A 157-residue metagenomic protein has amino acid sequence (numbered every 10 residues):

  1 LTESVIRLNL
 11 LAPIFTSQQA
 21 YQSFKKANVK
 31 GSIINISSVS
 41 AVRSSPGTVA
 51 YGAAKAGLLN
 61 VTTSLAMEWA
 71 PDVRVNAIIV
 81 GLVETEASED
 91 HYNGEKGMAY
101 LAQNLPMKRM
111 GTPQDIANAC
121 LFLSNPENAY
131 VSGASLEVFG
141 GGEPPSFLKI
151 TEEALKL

Functional and structural regions predicted by a protein language model:
L1-I14, I34, L58, M107: Catalytic Tyr-X3-Lys loop
S17, A54, T62: Active-site helix of classical SDR
Q22, A66-P71, A129: Alpha-helical segment proximal to the catalytic Tyr-Lys
S38: Residue(s) in the substrate-gating loop at a strand-loop-helix junction that position the organic substrate next
R43, L121, S132-L157: Short C-terminal tail/terminal secondary-structure segment of NAD(P)H-dependent dehydrogenase/reductase domains
R43-G52, S64: Active-site loop-to-helix junction immediately N-terminal to the catalytic Tyr of the SDR YXXXK motif in Rossmann-fold
A77, K96-V131, L136-G140: C-terminal helical subdomain
L82-L105, P145-L157: A glycine/serine/threonine-rich, flexible loop-to-helix segment that serves as the NAD(P) cofactor-binding "lid"
